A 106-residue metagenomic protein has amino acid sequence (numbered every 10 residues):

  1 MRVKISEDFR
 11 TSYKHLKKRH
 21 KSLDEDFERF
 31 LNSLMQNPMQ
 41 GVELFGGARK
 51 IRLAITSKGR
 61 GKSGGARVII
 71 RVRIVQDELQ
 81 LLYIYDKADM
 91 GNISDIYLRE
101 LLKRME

Functional and structural regions predicted by a protein language model:
M1-E28: Arg/Lys-rich, positively charged N-terminal/basic patches that mediate binding to nucleic acids
V3, K21-D24, F45, S63 (+1 more regions): Non-catalytic, surface-exposed connector residues within folded enzymatic/regulatory domains
K18-K21, M39, D89: Residues in soluble alpha-helical coiled-coils and helical-bundle/repeat scaffolds
S22, D26, V42-F45, T56-K58 (+2 more regions): Short, structured surface patches at the beginning of a domain
N32-S33: Negatively charged, low-complexity tracts enriched in Asp/Glu with abundant Ser/Thr
M39-L82: Basic/aromatic recognition patch in beta-strand/loop cores that engages polyanionic ligands
A66, V72-E106: Enriched for short, Lys/Arg-rich terminal
